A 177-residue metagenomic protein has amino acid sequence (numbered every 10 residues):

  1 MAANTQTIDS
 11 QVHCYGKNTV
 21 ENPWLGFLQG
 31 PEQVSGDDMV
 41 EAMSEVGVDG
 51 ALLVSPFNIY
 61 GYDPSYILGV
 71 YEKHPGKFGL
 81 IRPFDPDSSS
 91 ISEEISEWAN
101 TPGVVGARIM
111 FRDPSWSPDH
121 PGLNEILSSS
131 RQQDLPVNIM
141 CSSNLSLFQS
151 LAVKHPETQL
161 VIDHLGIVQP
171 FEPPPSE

Functional and structural regions predicted by a protein language model:
A2-E125, S129, Q133, S143: Mid-domain alpha/beta scaffold segments of enzyme catalytic cores
D119-E177: Catalytic pocket-lining loop regions of alpha/beta-barrel enzymes, especially the amidohydrolase/enolase/GH5 lineages
